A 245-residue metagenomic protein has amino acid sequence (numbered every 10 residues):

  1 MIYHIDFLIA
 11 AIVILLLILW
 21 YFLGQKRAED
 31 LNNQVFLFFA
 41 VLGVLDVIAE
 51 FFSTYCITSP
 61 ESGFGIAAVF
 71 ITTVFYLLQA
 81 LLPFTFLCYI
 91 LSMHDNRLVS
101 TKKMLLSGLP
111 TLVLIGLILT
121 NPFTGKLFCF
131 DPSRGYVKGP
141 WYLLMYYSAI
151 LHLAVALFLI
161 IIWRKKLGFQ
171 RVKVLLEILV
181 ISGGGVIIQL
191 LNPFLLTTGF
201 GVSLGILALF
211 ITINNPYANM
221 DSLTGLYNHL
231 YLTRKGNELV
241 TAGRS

Functional and structural regions predicted by a protein language model:
I2-A11, L117-V155, Q189-L195: Extracellular-loop-to-transmembrane junctions of the mid-late helices
D6-F86, S107-T124, L175-L190: Hydrophobic alpha-helical transmembrane segments of multi-pass membrane proteins
L17-F22, T85-Y89, Y146-L167: Alpha-helical transmembrane segments in multipass membrane proteins, preferentially the mid-helix core
L23-F36, L91-K103, I161-V172: Membrane-interface helix-boundary motifs at transmembrane edges
G63-T73, D131-Y142, T198-G201: Non-cytosolic membrane-interface motifs at loop->transmembrane helix junctions
R164-A218: Interfacial "cap-and-anchor" motif at the non-cytosolic start of specific transmembrane alpha-helices
N214-N237: Conserved nucleotide-binding and Mg2+-coordinating catalytic segments in signaling enzymes
K235-S245: Active-site-proximal structural segments of metal-dependent nucleotidyl cyclase/transferase enzymes
